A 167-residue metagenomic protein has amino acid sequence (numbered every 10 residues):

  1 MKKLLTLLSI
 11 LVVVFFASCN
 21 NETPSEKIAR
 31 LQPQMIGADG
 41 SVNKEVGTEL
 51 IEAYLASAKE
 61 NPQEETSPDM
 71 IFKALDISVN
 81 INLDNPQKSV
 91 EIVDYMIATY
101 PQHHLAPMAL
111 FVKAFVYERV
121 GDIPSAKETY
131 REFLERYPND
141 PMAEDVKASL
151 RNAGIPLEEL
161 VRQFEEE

Functional and structural regions predicted by a protein language model:
F15-S18: C-terminal motif of bacterial Sec signal peptides marking the signal peptidase cleavage site
K27, P33-K73: Post-signal-peptide N-terminal segment of Sec-exported extracytoplasmic proteins
S57-S67, L83, I97-A106, L134-V146: Short solvent-exposed coil/turn linkers within tandem alpha-helical repeat scaffolds
I81-L83, V120: Structural motif corresponding to the intra-repeat A-B loop/turn of tetratricopeptide repeats
E128, E132-R136, P141-E167: Terminal, low-structured helical/coil segments at or just beyond the last alpha-helical repeat
